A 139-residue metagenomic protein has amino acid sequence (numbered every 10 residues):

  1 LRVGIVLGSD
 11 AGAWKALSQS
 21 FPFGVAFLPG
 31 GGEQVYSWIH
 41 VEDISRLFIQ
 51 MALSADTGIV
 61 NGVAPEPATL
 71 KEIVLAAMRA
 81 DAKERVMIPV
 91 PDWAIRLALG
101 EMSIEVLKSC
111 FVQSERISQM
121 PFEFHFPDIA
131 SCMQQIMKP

Functional and structural regions predicted by a protein language model:
L1-S9: Conserved beta-loop-beta element that borders a ligand/cofactor-binding pocket
G8, Y36-E42, A68, V112 (+1 more regions): Residue-level signal for the nucleotide or nucleotide-sugar donor/cofactor binding architecture
A16-W38, E84-S109: Alpha-helical membrane-targeting segments
S18-A26, Q34-P67: Alpha-helical substrate-binding/gating segment
L47, M51-E101, M137: Mid/C-terminal beta-alpha module of Rossmann-like enzyme folds, strongest in SDR-family dehydrogenases/epimerases
L53, E84, I104-P139: C-terminal amphipathic/interface module of NAD(P)-dependent oxidoreductases and related NAD-binding regulators
